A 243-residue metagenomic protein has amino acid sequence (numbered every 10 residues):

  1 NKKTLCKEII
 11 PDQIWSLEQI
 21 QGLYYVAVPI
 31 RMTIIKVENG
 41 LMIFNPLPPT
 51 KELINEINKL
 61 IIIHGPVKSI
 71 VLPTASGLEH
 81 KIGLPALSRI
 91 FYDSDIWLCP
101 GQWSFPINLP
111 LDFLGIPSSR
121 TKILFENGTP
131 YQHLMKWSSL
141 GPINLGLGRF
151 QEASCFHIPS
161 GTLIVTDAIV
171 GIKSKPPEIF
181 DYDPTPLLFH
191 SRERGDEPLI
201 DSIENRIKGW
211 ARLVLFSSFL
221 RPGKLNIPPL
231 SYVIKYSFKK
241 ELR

Functional and structural regions predicted by a protein language model:
N1-T4, T74: Short glycine- and acidic-rich boundary segments immediately preceding or forming the N-terminal edge of structured
T4-N55, Q151-H157, T162-V165: Conserved beta-strand hairpin/beta-sheet module of binuclear metal-dependent hydrolase folds, prominently
L47-K51, K59-S69, A75-L78, I82-I90 (+2 more regions): Cap/insert and terminal regions of metallo-dependent hydrolase folds
E52-L53, E79-H80, W103-I107: Short, charged/polar "capping" segments at the starts of alpha-helices and the immediately preceding loops
K68-A75, S94-S104: Short internal beta-strands
G83-C99, P106, D112-L114: A generic, well-ordered mixed alpha/beta core segment in the N-terminal half of proteins
P100-A153: Metallo-beta-lactamase
G141-I179: Hydrophobic, aromatic-enriched interface-forming segments
